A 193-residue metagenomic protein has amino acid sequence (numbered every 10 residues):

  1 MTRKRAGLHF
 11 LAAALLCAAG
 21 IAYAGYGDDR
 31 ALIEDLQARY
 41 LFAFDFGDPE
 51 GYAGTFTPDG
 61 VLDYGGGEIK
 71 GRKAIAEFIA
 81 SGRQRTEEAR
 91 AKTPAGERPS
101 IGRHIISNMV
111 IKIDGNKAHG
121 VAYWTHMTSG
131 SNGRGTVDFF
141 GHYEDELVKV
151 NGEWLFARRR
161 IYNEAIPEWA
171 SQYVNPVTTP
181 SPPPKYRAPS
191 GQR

Functional and structural regions predicted by a protein language model:
M1-L11: Bacterial N-terminal signal peptides that target proteins for export
L16-P58: Short, low-complexity N-terminal intrinsically disordered segments enriched in polar/charged residues
P49-W124: A solvent-exposed, acidic/Ser-Thr-rich amphipathic alpha-helical stretch
H119-V121, F140-Q172: Short beta-strand edge/turn micro-motifs at domain boundaries
H126-T128: Beta-strand elements of well-folded, non-transmembrane domains
S131-R134: Flexible, membrane-facing loop/turn or short amphipathic-helix motifs that contact lipid bilayers or gate lipid-binding
T136-D138: Outer-membrane beta-barrel transmembrane domain signature
P167-R193: Acidic/histidine-enriched, glycine/proline-rich intrinsically disordered or flexible terminal extensions
